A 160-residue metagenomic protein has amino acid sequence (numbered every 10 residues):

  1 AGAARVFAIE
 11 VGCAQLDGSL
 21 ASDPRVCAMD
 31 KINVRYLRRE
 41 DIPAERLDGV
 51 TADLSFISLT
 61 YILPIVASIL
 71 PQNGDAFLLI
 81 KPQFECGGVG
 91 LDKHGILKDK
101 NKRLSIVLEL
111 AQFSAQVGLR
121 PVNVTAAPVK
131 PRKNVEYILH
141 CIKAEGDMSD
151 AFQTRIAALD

Functional and structural regions predicted by a protein language model:
R5-Y61: S-adenosyl-L-methionine
L16, K81, K133: Residue-level signal for inorganic ion chemistry
T60-F77: A short glycine-rich, Lys/Arg-flanked "PGG" loop and its adjoining helix->strand segment in the class I
N73-P82, C86-G87: Conserved beta-strand signature within the Rossmann-like core of class I S-adenosyl-L-methionine
D92-S105: Acceptor-substrate binding/catalytic loop of class I
R103-V117: Short alpha-helix
L119-V129: Conserved S-adenosyl-L-methionine
V135, H140-D160: Flexible, glycine-/basic-rich loop-and-beta segments that form/coincide with the SAM-dependent methyltransferase
